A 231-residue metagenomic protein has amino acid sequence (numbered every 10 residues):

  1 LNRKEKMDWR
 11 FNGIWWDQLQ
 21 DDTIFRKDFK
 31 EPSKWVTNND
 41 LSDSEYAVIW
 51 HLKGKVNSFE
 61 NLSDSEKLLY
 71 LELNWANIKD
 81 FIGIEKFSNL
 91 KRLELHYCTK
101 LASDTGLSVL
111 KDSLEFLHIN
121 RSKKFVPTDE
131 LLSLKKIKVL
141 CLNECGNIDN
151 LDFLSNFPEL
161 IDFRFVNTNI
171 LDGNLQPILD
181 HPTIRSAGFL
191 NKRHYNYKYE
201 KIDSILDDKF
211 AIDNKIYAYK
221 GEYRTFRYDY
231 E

Functional and structural regions predicted by a protein language model:
L1-K4: N-terminal amphipathic/basic-hydrophobic helices that include classical n-h-c signal peptides and signal-anchor
K6-T37, D43-S58, K67-K79, N89-A102 (+3 more regions): Concave beta-strand-loop units of leucine-rich repeat
